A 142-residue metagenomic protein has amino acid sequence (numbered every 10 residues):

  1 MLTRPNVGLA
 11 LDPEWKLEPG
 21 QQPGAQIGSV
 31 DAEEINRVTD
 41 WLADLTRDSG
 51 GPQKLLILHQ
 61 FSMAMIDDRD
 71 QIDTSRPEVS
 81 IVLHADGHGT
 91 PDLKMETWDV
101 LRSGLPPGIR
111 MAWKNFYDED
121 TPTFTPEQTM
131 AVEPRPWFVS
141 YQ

Functional and structural regions predicted by a protein language model:
M1-G8: Acidic/His-rich structured neighborhood in mature extracellular/periplasmic domains
L11: Conserved, mostly hydrophobic/aromatic
E14: Anionic group-transfer/hydrolysis microenvironments
L17-Q21: Short acidic/His/Gly/Ser-rich catalytic and metal-binding motifs that mark active-site loops of diverse hydrolases
A25-Y141: Surface-exposed substrate-engagement region within the catalytic domains of secreted or surface-exposed extracellular
